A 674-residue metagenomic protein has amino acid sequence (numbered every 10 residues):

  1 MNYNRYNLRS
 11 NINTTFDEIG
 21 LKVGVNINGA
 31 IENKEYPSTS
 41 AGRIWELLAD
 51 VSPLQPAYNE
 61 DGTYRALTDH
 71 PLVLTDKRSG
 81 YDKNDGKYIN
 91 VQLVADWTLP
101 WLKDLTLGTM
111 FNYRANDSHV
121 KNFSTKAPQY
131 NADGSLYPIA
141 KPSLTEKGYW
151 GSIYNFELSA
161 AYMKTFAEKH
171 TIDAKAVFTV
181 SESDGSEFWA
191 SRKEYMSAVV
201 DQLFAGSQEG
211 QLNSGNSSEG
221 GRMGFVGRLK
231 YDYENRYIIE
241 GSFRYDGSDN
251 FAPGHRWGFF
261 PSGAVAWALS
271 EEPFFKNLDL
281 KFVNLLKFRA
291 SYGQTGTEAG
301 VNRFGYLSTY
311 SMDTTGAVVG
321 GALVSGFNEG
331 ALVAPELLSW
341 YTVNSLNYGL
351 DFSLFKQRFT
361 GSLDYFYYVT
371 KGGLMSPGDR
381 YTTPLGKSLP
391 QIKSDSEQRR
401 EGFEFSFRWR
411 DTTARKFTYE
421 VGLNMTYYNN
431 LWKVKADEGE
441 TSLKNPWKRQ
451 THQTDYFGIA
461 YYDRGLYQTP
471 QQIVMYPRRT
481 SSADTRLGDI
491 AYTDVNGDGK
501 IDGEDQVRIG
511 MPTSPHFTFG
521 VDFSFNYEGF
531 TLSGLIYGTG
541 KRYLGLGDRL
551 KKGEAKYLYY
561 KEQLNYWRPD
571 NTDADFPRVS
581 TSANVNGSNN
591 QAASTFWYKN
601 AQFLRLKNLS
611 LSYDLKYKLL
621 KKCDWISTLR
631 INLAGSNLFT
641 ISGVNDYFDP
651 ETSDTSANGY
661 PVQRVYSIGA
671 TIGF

Functional and structural regions predicted by a protein language model:
M1-Y3, N7-P71, K77-Y88, N131 (+5 more regions): Flexible loop and strand-edge segments within Gram-negative outer membrane beta-barrel domains
D17-K22, L99-L107, T165-I172, R236 (+6 more regions): Short loop/turn motifs that connect adjacent beta-strands in outer-membrane beta-barrel proteins
R43-L72, N122-P142, D184-N213, G305-V333 (+5 more regions): Surface-exposed loop/turn segments flanking beta-strands in extracellular/periplasmic regions
Y58, L74, E209, S248 (+3 more regions): Extracytoplasmic gating/loop element in the C-terminal half of outer-membrane beta-barrel translocons and assembly
P71-G80, S207-V226, T315-T360, P390-A414 (+3 more regions): Outer-membrane beta-barrel signature, preferentially recognizing the C-terminal barrel domain of Gram-negative
T125-Q129, L136-I238, V333, I509 (+1 more regions): Outer-membrane beta-barrel transmembrane domain signature of Gram-negative proteins, especially the mid-to-C-terminal
T309, S394-R399, N445-Q472, R478-S481 (+3 more regions): C-terminal beta-signal and terminal closure region of outer-membrane beta-barrel proteins
S396, R410-T513: Conserved small-residue
